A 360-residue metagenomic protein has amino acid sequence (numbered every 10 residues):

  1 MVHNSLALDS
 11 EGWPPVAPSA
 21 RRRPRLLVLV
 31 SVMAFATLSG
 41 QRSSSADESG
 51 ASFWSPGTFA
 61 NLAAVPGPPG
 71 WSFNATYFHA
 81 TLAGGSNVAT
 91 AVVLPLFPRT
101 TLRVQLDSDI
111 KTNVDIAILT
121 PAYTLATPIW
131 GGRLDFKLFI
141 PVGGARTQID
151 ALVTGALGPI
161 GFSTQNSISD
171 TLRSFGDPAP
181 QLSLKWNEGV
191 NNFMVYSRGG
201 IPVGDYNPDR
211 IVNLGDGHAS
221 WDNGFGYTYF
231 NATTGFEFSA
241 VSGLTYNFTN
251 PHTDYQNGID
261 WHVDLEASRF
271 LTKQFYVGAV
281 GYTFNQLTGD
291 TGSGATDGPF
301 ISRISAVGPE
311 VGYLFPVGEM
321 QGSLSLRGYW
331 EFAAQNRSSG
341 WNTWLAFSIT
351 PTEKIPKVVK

Functional and structural regions predicted by a protein language model:
D47-S49, L62-G70, L82-S86, L125-D135 (+7 more regions): Short loop/turn motifs that connect adjacent beta-strands in outer-membrane beta-barrel proteins
S49, V92-P95, N250-K360: Outer membrane beta-barrel transmembrane domains
S52-F53, T58-G176, N187, I355: A subset of solvent-exposed loop/turn segments in beta-rich extracellular surface proteins, enriched in glycine
A60, R103-D109, S163-S169, N207-N213 (+3 more regions): Extracellular loop and loop/strand-boundary signature of outer-membrane beta-barrel proteins
A64, A75-Y77, L119-L125, A179-W186 (+7 more regions): Residues on the lipid-exposed face of transmembrane beta-strands in outer-membrane beta-barrel proteins
P69, K111-L119, A151, L172-P178 (+4 more regions): Residues that define the transmembrane beta-barrel architecture of outer-membrane proteins
W71-A75, G132-I140, P180, F193-S197 (+7 more regions): Transmembrane beta-strands of outer-membrane beta-barrel proteins
H79-A83, I140-R146, W186, G199-D205 (+6 more regions): Transmembrane beta-strands of outer-membrane beta-barrel pores
